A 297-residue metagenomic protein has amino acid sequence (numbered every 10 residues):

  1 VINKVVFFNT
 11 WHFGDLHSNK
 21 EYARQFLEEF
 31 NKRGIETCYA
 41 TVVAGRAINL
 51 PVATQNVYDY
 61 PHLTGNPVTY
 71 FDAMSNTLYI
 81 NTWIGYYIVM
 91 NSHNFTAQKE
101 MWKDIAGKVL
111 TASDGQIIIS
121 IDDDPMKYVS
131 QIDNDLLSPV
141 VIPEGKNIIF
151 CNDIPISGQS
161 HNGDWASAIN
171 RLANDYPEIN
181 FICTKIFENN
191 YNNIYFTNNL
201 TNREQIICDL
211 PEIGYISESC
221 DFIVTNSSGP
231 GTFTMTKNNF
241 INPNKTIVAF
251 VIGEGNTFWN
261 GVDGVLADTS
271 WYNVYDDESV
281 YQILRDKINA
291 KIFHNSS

Functional and structural regions predicted by a protein language model:
V1-S297: Catalytic machinery of carbohydrate-active enzymes, primarily nucleotide-sugar-dependent glycosyltransferases
